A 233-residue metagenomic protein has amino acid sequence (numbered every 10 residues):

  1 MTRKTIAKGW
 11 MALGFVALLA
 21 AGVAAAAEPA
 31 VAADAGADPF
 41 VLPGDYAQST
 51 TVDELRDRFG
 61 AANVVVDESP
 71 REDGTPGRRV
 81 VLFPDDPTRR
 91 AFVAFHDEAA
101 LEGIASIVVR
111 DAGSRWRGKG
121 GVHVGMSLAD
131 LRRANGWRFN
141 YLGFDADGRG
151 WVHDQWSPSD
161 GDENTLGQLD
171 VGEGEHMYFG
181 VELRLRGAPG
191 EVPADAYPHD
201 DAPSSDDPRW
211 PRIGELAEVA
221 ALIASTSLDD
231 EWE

Functional and structural regions predicted by a protein language model:
M1, F83-P84, P158-E163: Short alpha-helix boundary/capping motifs
T2-G14: Bacterial N-terminal signal peptides that target proteins for export
A12, V31-A33, S106-V109: A short alpha-helix capping/helix-coil boundary motif
A12-G22: Bacterial N-terminal signal peptides
E28-P76, A112-E233: Non-cytosolic coordination micro-motifs
D73-G77, V81-D111: A glycine-rich, hydrophobic loop/mini-helix early in the fold
